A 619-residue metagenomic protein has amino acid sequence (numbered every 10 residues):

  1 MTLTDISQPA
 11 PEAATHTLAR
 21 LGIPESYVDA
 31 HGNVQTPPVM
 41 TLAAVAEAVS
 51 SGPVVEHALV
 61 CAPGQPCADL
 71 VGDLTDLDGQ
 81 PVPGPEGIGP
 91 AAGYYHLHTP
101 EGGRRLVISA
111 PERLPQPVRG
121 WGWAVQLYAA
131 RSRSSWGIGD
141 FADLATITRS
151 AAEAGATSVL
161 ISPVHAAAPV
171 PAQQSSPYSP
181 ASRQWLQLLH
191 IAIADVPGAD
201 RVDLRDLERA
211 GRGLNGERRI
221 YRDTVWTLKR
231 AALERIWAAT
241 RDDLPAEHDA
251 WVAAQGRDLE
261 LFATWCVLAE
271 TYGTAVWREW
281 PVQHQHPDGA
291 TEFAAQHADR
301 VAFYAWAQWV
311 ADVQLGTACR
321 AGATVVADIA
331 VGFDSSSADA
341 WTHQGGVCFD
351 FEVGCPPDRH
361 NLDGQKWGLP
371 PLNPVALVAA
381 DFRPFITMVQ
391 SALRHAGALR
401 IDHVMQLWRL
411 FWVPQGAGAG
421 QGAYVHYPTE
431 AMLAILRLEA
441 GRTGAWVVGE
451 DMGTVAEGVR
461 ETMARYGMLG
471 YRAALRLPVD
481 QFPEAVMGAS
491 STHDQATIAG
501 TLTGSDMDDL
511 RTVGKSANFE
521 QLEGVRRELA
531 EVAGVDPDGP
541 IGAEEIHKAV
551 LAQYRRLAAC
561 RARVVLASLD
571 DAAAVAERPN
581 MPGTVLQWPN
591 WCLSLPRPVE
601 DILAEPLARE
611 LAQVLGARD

Functional and structural regions predicted by a protein language model:
T2-V49: Basic helix-extension-helix modules of the SAP/HeH family
L18, A151, A318-G322, A440 (+1 more regions): A generic structural signal for well-ordered alpha-helical segments
N33-V34, S134-A142, W280-Q283, T503-M507: Short, polar loop/linker segments at the starts of domains and inter-domain junctions
T41-V82: Extracellular ectodomain segments of secreted/surface proteins
G72-G120, A130, W136-T148, E153-A154 (+1 more regions): Extended acidic/polar, glycine-enriched regions that form or flank non-catalytic beta-rich accessory modules
Y94, R104-L106, G120-G122, T148-S150 (+7 more regions): Beta-sheet entry/capping signal
V170-D312, G316, G332-L566, D570-A572 (+3 more regions): Alpha-amylase-like alpha-glycosidases and glucanotransferases acting on alpha-linked glucans and related
A574-D619: Structured C-terminal cap/extension of enzyme domains
